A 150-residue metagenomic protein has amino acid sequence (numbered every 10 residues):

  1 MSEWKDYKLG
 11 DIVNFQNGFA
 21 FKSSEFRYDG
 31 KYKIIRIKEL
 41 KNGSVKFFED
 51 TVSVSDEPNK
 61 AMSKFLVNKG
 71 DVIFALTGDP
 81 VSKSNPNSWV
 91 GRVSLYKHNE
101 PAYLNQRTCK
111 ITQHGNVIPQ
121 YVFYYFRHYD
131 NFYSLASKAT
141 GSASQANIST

Functional and structural regions predicted by a protein language model:
M1-F19: Non-catalytic DNA-recognition/assembly elements of restriction-modification systems
S2, P101-C109, V117, L135-T150: A short glycine-rich beta-alpha junction/loop motif
G10-V13, S23-K60, N68-K69, N99-L104: DNA target-recognition patches
R36, E57, M62-R127: A short beta-sheet element
L40-G43, D79-P80, F132: Active-site/binding-pocket entry motifs
V52-V54, V90-V93, L135, Q145-I148: Short clusters of hydrophobic/aromatic residues that line enzyme substrate/ligand-binding pockets
